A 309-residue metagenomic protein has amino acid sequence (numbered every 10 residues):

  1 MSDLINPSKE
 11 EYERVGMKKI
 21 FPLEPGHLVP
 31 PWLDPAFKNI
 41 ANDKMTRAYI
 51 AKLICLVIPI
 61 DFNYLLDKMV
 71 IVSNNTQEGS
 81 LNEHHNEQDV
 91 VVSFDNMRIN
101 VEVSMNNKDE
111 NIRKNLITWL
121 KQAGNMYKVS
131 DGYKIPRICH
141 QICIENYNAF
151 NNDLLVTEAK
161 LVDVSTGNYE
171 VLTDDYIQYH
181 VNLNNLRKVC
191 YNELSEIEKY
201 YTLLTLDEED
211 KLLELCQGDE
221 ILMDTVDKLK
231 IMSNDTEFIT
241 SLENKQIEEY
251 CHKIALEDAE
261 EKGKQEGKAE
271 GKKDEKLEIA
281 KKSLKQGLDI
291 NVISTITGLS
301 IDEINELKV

Functional and structural regions predicted by a protein language model:
M1-I177, R187-V189, D258: Accessory alpha/beta interaction modules
S2-L28, P35, N74-Q77, D95 (+2 more regions): Short, charged alpha-helical interaction segments and adjacent helix-coil junctions
I40, K44, V57, N184 (+2 more regions): Generic structural signal for hydrophobic core residues of well-folded globular domains
I54, L116-L120, I197-L204, L229: Short amphipathic C-terminal alpha-helix that caps PH/PH-like domains
L155-V162, L194-Y200, N244-Q246: Short intrinsically disordered coil segments
D174, Y179-I221: An acidic, glycine-/histidine-flanked metal-binding catalytic module
